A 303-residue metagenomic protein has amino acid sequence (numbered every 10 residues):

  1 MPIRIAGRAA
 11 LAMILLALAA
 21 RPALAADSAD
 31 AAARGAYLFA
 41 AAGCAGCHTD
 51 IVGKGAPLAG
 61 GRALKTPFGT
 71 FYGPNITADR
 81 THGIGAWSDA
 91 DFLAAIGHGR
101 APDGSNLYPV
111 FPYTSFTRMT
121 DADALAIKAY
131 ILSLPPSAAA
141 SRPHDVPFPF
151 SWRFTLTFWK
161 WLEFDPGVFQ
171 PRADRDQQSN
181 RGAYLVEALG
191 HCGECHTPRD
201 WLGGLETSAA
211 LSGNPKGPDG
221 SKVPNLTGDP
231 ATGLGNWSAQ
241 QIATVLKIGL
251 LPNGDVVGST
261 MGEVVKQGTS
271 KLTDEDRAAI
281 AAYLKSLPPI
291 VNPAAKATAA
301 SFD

Functional and structural regions predicted by a protein language model:
M1-L11, P22: Bacterial N-terminal signal peptides that target proteins for export
L16-L24: C-terminal segment of classical bacterial N-terminal signal peptides
A23-A40, F158-E187, D303: Electrostatic cytochrome c docking/interface patches
S28, S88-P102, S115-S141, W237-P252 (+2 more regions): C-terminal capping alpha-helices of c-type cytochrome domains
A32, L38, I51-D89, G104-D121 (+4 more regions): Gly/Gly-Pro-rich "capping" loops immediately C-terminal to redox-active cysteine motifs in periplasmic/lumenal
G35, A41-I51, F92, I127 (+5 more regions): The canonical Cys-X-X-Cys-His
M119, D123-A183, P198, A279-Y283: Extended surface/linker regions that mediate inter-domain or inter-protein docking in multi-component redox
L189-G190, R199, G203, L250 (+1 more regions): Alpha-helix capping/termination and helix-coil
